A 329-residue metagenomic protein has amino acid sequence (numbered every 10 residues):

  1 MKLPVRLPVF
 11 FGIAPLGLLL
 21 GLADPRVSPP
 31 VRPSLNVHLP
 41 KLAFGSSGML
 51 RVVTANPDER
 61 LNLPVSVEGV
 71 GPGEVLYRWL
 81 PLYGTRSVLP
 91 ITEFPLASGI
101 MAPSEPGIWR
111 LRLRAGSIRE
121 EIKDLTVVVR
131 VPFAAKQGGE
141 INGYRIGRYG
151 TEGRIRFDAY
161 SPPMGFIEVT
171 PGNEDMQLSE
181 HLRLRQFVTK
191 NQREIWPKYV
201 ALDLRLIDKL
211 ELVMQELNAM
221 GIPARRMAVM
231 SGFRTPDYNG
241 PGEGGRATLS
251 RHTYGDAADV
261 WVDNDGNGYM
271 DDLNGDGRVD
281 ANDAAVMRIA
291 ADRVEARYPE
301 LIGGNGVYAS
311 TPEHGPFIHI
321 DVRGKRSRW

Functional and structural regions predicted by a protein language model:
M1-R6: Positively charged n-region of N-terminal signal peptides that target proteins for export
P8-G21: Hydrophobic membrane-insertion alpha-helices, especially the h-region of bacterial N-terminal signal peptides
P25-Q137: Beta-strand-enriched, solvent-exposed domains that form extended recognition/catalytic surfaces
I118, N218-P223, P299-E300: Secondary-structure boundary elements
Q137-V169: Compositionally biased low-complexity segments at domain edges in trafficked proteins and select soluble regulators
P163-P223: Active-site acidic/histidine clusters and adjacent loop/turn architecture that either coordinate catalytic ions
K209-G244: Extended, low-complexity, intrinsically disordered C-terminal regulatory tails of eukaryotic serine/threonine kinases
T248-W329: Catalytic cores and adjacent binding grooves of peptidoglycan-active enzymes
